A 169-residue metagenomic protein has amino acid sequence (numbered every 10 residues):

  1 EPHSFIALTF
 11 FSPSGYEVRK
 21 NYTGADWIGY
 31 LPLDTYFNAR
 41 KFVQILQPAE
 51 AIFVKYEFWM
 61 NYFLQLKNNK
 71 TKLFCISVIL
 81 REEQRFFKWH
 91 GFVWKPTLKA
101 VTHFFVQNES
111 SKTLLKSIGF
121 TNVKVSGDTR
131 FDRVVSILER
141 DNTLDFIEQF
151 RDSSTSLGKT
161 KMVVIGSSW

Functional and structural regions predicted by a protein language model:
E1-R140, L144, W169: Active-site and donor-binding regions of nucleotide-sugar-utilizing enzymes
R151-S154: N-terminal basic, low-structured, amphipathic or hydrophobic segments
L157-K161: A cross-taxon signal for low-complexity, glycine/charged-rich
G166: Conserved strand-helix element at the start of the C-terminal RecA-like helicase core
